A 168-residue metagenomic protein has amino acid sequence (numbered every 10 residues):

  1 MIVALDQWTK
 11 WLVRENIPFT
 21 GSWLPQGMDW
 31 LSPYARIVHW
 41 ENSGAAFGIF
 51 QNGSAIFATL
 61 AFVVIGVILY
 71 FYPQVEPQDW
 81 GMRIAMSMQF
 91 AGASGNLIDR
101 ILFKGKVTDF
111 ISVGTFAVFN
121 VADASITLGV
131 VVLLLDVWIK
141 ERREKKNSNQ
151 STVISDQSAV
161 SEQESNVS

Functional and structural regions predicted by a protein language model:
M1-S168: Alpha-helical transmembrane bundles and membrane-interface segments of multipass inner-membrane proteins
